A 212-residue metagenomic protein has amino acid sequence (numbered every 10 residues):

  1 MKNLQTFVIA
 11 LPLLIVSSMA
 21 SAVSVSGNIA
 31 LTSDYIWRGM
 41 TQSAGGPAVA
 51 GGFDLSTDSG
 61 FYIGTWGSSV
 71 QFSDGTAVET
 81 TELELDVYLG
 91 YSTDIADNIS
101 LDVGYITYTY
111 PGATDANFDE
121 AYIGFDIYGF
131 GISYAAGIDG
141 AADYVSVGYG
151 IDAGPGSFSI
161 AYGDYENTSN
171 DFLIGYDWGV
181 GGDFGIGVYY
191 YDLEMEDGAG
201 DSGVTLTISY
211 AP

Functional and structural regions predicted by a protein language model:
K2-A10, V16-P212: Outer-membrane beta-barrel proteins
